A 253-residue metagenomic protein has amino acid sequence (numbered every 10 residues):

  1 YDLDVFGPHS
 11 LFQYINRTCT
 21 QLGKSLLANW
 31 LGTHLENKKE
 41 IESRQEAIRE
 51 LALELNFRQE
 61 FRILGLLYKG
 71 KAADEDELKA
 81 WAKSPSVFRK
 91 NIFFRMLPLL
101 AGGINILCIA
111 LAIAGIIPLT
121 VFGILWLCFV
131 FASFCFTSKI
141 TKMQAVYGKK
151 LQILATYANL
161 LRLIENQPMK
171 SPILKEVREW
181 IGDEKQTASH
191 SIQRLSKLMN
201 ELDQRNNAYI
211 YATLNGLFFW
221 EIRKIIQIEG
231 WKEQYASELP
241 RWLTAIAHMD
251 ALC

Functional and structural regions predicted by a protein language model:
Y1-C253: Alpha-helical bundle segments enriched in helix-capping/polar residues
